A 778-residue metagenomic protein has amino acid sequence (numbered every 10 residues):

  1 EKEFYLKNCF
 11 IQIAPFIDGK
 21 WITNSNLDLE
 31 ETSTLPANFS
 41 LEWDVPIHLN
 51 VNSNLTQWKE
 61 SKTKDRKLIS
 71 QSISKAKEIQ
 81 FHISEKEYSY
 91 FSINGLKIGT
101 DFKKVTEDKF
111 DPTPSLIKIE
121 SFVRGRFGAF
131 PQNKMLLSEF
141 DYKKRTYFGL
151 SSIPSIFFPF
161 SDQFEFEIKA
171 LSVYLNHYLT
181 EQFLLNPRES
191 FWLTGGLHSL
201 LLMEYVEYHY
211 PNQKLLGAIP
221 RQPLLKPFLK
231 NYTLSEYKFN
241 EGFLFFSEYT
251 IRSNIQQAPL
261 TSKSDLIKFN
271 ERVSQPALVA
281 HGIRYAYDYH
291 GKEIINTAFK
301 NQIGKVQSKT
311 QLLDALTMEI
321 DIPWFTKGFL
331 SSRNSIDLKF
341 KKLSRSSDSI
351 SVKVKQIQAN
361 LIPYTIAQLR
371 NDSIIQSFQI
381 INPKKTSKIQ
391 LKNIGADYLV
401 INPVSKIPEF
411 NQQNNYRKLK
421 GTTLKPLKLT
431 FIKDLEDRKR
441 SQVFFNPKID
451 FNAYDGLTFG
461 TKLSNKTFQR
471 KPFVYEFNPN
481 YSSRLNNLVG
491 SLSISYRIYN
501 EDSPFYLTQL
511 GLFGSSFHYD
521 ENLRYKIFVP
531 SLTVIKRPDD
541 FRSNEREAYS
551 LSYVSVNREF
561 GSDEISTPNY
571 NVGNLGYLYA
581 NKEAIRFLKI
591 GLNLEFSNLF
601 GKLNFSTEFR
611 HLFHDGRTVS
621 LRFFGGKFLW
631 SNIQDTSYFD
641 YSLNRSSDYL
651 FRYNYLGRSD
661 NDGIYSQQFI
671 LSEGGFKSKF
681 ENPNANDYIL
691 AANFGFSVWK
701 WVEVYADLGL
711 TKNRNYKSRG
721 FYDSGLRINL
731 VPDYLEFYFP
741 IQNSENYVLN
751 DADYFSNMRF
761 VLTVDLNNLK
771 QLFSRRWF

Functional and structural regions predicted by a protein language model:
K2-Q80: Extended, low-hydrophobicity, Ser/Thr/Pro/Gly-biased non-transmembrane segments
N52-S53, N133-M135, E293-I294, I322-F325 (+1 more regions): Beta-strand-rich binding/interaction modules
Q71, Y90-V206, E409: Juxtacatalytic substrate-recognition/specificity segment
P131, T261-S344: Amphipathic alpha-helical substructures
E189, L193-A280: Acidic/His/Gly-enriched intrinsically disordered linker/tail segments that often contain short helix/coil "MoRF-like"
I362, D372-Q376, I380-I381, I389-N393 (+6 more regions): Outer-membrane beta-barrel initiation region
L507-D520, T533, G573-F696, R714 (+1 more regions): C-terminal outer-membrane beta-barrel translocator/porin domains of Gram-negative envelope proteins and their
I728-Y734, F755-F778: Outer-membrane beta-barrel "beta-signal"
